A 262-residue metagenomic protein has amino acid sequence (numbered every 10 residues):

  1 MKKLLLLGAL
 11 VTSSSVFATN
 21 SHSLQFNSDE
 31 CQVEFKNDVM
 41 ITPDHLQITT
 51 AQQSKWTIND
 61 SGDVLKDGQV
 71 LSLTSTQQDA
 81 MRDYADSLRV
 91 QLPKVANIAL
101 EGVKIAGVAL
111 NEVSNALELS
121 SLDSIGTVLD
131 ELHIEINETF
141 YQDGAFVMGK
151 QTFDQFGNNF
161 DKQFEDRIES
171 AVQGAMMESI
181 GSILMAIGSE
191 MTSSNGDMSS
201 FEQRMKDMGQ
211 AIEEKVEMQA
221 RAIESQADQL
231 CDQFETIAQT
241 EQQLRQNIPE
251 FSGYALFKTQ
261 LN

Functional and structural regions predicted by a protein language model:
M1-T19: Gram-negative bacterial Sec-dependent N-terminal signal peptides
S13-S14, E118, H133, S193-N195 (+1 more regions): Short, flexible coil/linker elements and helix-boundary hinge sites characteristic of intrinsically disordered
T19, D130, I134-E138, S170 (+2 more regions): Juxtamembrane, membrane-proximal amphipathic segments and lipid-exposed surfaces of hairpin/multipass modules
T19-L132: N-terminal Sec/ER secretory leader and immediately downstream segment of secreted/extracellular precursors
P93-A96, G107, E118, N137 (+6 more regions): Residue-level signal for secondary-structure boundary elements
L122-R221: Extended amphipathic alpha-helical interaction segments
M198-N262: A cross-kingdom marker for long, charged
